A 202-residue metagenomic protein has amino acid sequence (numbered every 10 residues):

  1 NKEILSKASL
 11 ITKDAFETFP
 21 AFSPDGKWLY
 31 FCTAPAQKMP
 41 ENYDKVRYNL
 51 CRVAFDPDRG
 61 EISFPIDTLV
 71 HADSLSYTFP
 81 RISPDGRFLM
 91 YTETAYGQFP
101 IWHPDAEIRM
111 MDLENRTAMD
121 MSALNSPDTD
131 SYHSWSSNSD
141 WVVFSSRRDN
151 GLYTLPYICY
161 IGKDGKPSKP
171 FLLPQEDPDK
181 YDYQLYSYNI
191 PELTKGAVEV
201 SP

Functional and structural regions predicted by a protein language model:
N1-P202: Sequence signature of WD/YWTD-type beta-propeller architectures
